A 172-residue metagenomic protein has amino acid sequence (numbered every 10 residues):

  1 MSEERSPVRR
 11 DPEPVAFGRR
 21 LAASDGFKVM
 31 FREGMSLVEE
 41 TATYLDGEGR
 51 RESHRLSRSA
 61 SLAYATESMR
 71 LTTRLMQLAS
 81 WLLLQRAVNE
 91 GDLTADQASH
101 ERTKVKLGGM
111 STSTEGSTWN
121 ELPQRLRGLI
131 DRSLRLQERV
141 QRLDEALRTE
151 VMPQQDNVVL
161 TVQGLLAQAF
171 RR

Functional and structural regions predicted by a protein language model:
S2-R172: Surface-exposed peri-terminal alpha-helical interaction modules
